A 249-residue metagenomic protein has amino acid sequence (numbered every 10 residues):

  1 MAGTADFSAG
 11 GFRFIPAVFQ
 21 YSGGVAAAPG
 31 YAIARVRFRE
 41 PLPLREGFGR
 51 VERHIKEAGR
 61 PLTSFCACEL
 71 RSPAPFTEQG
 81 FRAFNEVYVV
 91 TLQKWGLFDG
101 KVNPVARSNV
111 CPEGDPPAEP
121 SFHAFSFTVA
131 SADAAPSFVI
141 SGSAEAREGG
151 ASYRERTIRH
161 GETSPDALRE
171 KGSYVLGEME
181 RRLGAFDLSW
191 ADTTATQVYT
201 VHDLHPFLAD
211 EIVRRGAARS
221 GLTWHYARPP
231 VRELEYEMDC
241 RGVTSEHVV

Functional and structural regions predicted by a protein language model:
M1-V249: Short, polar/acidic, helix-capping and beta-turn segments at strand->helix junctions that line the mouths
